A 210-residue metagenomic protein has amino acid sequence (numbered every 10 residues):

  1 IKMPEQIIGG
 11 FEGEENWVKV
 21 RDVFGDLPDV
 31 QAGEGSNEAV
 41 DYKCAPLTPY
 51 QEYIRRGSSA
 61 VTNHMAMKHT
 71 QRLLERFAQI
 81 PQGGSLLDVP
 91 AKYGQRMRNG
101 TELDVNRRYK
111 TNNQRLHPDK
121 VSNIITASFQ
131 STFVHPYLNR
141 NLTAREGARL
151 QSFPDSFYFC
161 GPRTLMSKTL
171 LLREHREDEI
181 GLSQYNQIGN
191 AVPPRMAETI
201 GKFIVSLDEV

Functional and structural regions predicted by a protein language model:
I1-V40: Flexible, glycine-/basic-rich loop-and-beta segments that form/coincide with the SAM-dependent methyltransferase
D29, E34, A39-V210: C-terminal target-recognition/interaction regions appended to catalytic cores
